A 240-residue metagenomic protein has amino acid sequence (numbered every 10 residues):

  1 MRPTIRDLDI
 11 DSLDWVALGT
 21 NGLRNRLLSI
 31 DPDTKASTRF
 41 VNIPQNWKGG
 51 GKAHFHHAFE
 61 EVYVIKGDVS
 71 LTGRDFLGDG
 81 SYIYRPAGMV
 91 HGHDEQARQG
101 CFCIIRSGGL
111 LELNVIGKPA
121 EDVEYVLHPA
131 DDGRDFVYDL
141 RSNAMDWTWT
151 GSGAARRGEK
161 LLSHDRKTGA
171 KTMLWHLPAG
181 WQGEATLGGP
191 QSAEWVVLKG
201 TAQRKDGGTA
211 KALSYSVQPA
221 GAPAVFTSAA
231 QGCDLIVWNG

Functional and structural regions predicted by a protein language model:
M1-K35, V115-G169: A short, N-terminal "cap"/entry segment at the start of jelly-roll beta-barrel domains of the cupin/DSBH fold
L8-D11, G19-H56, D75, D79 (+5 more regions): Conserved short histidine dyad/triad with adjacent acidic residue
R24, E60, Q99, G158 (+2 more regions): Residues that flank catalytic or metal-binding motifs in active/ligand-binding sites
A58, K118-E124, H176-L177, Q191: Short intrinsically disordered coil segments
E61, T72-D75, E194, D206-G208: Short, surface-exposed secondary-structure edge patches
K66-G67, K199-T201: Glycine-centered positions in the ABC transporter ATPase nucleotide-binding domain
F76-L77, A87-I116, Q191, T209-K211 (+1 more regions): Ligand-binding loop in jelly-roll beta-barrel domains
W147, L177, S216, I236-V237: Fold-core signature of tandem repeat domains
